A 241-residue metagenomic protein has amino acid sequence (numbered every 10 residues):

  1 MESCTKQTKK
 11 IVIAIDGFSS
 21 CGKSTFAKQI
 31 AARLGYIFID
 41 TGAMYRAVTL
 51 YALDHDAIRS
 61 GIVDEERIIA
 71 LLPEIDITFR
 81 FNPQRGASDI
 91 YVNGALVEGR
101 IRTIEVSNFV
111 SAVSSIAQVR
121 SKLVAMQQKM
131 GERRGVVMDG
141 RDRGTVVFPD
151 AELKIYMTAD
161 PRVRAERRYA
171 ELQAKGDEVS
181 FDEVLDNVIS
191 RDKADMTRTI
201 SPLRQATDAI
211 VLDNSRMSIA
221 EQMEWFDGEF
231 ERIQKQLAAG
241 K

Functional and structural regions predicted by a protein language model:
E2-K6, Y91-E98, Y169-D177, K193-K241: NTP-dependent small-molecule kinase module
I15: Hydrophobic anchor at the beta1->P-loop junction of P-loop NTPases
S19: The conserved Walker
K23: Conserved lysine of the Walker
F26: Hydrophobic positions on the alpha1 helix immediately C-terminal to the Walker A/P-loop
A32-D40, D56-I58: Post-Walker A helix-loop "phosphate-sensing" segment adjacent to the P-loop in P-loop NTPases
M44-G135, R162, V179-M196, I219-W225 (+1 more regions): ATP-dependent small-molecule kinase phosphotransfer cores that center on conserved nucleotide phosphate-binding segments
P149-A170, V179-N187: Conserved phosphate-donor/acceptor-positioning beta-strand/loop module used by diverse small-molecule
